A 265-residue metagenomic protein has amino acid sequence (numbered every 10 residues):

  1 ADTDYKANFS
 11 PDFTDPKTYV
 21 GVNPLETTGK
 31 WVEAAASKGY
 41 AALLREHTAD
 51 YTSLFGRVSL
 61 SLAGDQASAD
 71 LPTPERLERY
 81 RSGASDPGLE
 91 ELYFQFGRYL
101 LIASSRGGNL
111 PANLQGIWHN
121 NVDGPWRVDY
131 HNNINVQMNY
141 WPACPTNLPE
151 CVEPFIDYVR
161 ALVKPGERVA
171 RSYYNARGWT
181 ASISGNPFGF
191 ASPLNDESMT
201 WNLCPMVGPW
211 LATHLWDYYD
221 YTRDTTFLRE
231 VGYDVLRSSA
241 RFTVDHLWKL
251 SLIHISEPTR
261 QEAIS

Functional and structural regions predicted by a protein language model:
A1-Y130, P149-E153, V159-A170: Acidic/polar, glycine-enriched structural segments that form the non-catalytic walls/loops of the carbohydrate-binding
P74, V136-Q137: Residue-level signal for cytosolic alpha-helical hairpin/rod architecture
D86, S198-W201, S265: Active-site rim elements
S105-N135, W141-T213, Y219, T226-V231 (+1 more regions): Helix-terminus loop motifs that line ligand-binding clefts
L236: Conserved functional hotspot residues or short segments at active or partner-binding sites across diverse domains
I253-I264: Single conserved hydrophobic/aromatic residue that forms the stacking wall/gate of nucleotide- or nucleobase-binding
